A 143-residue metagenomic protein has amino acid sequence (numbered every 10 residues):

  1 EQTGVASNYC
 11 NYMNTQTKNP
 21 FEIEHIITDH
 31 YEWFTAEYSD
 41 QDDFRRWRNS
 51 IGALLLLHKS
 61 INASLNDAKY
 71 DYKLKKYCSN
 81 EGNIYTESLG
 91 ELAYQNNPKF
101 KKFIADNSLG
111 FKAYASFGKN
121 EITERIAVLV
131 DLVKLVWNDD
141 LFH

Functional and structural regions predicted by a protein language model:
E1-S39, D43-W47, I51, L56-L57: Intrinsically disordered, low-complexity N-proximal targeting/linker segments that flank membranes
W47-N49, L54-H143: Long, cytosolic, alpha-helical-rich C-terminal regions that act as interaction/scaffolding modules
